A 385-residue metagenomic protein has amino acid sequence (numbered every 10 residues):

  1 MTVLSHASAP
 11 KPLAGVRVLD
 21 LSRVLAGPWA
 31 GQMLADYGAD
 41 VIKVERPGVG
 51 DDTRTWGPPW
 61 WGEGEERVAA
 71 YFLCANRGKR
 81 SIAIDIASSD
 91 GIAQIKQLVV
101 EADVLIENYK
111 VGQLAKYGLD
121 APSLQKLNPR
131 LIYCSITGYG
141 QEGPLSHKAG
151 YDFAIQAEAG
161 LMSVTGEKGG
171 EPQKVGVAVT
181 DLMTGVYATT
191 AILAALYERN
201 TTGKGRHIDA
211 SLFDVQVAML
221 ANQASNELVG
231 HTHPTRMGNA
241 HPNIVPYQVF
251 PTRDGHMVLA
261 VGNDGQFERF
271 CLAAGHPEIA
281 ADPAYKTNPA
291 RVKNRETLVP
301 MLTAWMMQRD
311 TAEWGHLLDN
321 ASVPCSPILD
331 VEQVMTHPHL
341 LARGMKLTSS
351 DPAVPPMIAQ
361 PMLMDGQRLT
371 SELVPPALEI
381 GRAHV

Functional and structural regions predicted by a protein language model:
M1-R17, T235, P251-T252, Q333-R382: Terminal low-complexity tails and localization/encapsulation signals of metabolic enzymes
M1-T201, S349, A377, G381-R382: N-terminal helix-loop segment corresponding to the beta1-alpha1 unit of nucleotide/adenylate-binding folds
G48, Y139-G140, L212-V217, D254 (+2 more regions): Glycine-rich beta-alpha junction loops
Q141, G169-A178, N200-Q216, T235-P242 (+1 more regions): Conserved Rossmann-fold dehydrogenase catalytic segment
G185-R206, A218-V229, C271-E278: Oxidoreductase and adenylate-handling cofactor-binding alpha/beta cores
H231-Y247, Q360: Active-site Gly/Thr loop motif
V245-A321, C325: Aromatic-enriched alpha-helical interface/lid elements that frame and gate functional surfaces
P283, D319-R343: Conserved PLP cofactor-binding pocket of PLP-dependent enzymes
